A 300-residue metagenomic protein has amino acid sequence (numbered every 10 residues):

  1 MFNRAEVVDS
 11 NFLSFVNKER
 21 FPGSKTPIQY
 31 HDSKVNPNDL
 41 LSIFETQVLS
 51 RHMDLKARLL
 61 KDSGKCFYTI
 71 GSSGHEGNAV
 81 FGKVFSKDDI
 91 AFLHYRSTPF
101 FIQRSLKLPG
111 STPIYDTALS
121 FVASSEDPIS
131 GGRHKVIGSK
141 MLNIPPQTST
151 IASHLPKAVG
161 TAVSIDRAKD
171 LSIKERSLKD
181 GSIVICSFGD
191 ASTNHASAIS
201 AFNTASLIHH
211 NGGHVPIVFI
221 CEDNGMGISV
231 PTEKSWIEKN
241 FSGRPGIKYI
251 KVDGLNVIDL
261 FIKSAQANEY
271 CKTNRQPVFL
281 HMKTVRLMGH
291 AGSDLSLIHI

Functional and structural regions predicted by a protein language model:
M1-F100, L106: N-terminal amphipathic, basic-rich helices that act as targeting or association modules
R4-V7, I208-H209, P216-I217, E233 (+2 more regions): N-terminal alpha/beta PP-like core and its mobile active-site loop of ThDP/TPP-dependent enzymes
N11-F15, I258-L295: Structural signature of the thiamine diphosphate
L55, D62-I217, G227-I247: Cofactor-binding active-site loop characterized by glycine-rich and histidine/acidic residues
F92, V218-I220, K251, F279-H281: Structured core elements
R96-T98, N224-M226, L255-V257, T284-L287: Short, glycine-/Ser/Thr-/acidic-enriched flexible segments
G225-T232, P245-Q276: Conserved phosphate-handling catalytic cores of large alpha/beta enzymes
I298-I300: Conserved small/polar residues in nucleotide/adenosyl-binding loops
